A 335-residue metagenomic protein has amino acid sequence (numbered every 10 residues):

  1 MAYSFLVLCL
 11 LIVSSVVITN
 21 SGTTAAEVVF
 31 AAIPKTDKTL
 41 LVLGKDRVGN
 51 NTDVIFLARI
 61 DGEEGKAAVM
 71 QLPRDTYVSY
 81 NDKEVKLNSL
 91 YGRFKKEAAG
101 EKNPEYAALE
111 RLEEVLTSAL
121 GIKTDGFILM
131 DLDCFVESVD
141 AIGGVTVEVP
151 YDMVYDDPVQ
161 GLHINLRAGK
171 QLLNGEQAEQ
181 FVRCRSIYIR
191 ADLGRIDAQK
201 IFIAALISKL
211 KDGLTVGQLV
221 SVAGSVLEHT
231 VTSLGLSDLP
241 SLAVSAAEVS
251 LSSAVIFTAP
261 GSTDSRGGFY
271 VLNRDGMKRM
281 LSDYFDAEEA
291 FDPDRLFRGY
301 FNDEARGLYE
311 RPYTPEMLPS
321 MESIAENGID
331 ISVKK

Functional and structural regions predicted by a protein language model:
A2-S15: Hydrophobic membrane-insertion alpha-helices, especially the h-region of bacterial N-terminal signal peptides
S14-K335: Non-catalytic, solvent-exposed segments at the cell envelope interface
